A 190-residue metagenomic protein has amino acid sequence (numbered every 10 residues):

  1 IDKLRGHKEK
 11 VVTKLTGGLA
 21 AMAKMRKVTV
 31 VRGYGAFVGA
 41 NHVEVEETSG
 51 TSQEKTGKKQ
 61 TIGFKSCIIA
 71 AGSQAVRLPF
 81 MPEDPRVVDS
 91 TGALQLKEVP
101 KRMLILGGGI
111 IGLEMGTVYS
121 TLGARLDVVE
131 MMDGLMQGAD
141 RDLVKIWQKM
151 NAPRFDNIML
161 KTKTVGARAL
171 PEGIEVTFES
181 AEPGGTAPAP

Functional and structural regions predicted by a protein language model:
I1-H7: Glycine-rich active-site loop/strand segments that organize a redox cofactor
K8-V11, L15, L143, W147: Hydrophobic/aromatic residues within well-ordered alpha-helical segments
T13-L106, T177-P190: FAD-binding core/adjacent interface of flavoenzyme oxidoreductases
M22, V118, M150: Rossmann-fold NAD(P)-dependent oxidoreductase module
T29-R32, A36-K55, G123-P190: A Rossmann-like FAD-binding core segment of flavoenzymes
V76-R77, G112, A167: Short glycine-rich, flexible loops that bind phosphorylated cofactors or substrates
R86, K97-A139, G173: Rossmann-like NAD(P)H-binding beta-loop-alpha module
